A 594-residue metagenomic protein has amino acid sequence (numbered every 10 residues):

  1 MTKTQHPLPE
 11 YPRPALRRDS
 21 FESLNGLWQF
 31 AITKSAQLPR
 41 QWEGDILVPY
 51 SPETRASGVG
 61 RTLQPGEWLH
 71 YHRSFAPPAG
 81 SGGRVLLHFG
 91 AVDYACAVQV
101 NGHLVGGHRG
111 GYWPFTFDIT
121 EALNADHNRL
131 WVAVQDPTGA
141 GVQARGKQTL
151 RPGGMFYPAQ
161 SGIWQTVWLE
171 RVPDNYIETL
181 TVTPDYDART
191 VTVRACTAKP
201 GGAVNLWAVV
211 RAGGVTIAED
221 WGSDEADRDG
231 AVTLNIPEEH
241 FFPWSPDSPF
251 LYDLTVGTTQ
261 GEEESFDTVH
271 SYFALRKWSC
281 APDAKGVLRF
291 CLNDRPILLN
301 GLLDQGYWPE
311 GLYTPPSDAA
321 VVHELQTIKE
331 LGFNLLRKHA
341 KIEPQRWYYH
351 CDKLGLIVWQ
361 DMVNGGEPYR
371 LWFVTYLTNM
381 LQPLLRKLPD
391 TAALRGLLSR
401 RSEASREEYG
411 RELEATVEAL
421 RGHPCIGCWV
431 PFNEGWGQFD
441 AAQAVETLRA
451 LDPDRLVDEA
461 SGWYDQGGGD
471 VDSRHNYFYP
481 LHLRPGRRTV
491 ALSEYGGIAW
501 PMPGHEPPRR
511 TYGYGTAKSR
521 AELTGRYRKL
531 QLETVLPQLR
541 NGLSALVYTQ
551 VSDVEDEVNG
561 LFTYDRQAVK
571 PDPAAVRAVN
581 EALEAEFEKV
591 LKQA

Functional and structural regions predicted by a protein language model:
M1-G58, A133, P137-A140, G213-V215 (+3 more regions): Accessory carbohydrate-binding/adhesion or oligomerization-edge regions at the termini of glycan-active proteins
T4, P12-A15, Q29-K34, R61-Y176 (+5 more regions): Accessory beta-strand-rich segments of carbohydrate-active enzymes
V98-V100, R189-D224, V232: Beta-strand-rich binding/interaction modules
F117-E121, T233-P249, L532: Signal that preferentially marks extracellular ectodomain short beta-strand elements of beta-sandwich modules
R129-V132, S248-Q260: Short, aromatic- and glycine-rich surface loops/edge beta-strands on solvent-exposed regions
R171-G201, A284-R289, L583-Q593: Surface beta-strand/loop "capping" patches
L180-T181, T255-I328, A582, E586-K589: N-terminal carbohydrate-binding accessory modules
L335-N580, E586-K592: Substrate-binding/catalytic cleft of secreted carbohydrate-active enzymes, primarily glycoside hydrolases
